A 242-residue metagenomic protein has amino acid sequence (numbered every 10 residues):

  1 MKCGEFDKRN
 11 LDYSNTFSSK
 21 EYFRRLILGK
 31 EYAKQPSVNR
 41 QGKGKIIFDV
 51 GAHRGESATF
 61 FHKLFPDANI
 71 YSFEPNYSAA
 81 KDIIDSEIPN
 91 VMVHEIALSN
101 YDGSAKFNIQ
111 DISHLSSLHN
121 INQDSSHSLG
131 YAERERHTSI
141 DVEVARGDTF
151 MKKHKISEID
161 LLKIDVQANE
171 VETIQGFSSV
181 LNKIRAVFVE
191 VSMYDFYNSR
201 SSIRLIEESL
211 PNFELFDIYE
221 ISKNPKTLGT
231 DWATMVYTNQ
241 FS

Functional and structural regions predicted by a protein language model:
M1-S242: Phosphate/nucleotide-binding beta-alpha loop and adjacent structural elements of enzyme active sites
